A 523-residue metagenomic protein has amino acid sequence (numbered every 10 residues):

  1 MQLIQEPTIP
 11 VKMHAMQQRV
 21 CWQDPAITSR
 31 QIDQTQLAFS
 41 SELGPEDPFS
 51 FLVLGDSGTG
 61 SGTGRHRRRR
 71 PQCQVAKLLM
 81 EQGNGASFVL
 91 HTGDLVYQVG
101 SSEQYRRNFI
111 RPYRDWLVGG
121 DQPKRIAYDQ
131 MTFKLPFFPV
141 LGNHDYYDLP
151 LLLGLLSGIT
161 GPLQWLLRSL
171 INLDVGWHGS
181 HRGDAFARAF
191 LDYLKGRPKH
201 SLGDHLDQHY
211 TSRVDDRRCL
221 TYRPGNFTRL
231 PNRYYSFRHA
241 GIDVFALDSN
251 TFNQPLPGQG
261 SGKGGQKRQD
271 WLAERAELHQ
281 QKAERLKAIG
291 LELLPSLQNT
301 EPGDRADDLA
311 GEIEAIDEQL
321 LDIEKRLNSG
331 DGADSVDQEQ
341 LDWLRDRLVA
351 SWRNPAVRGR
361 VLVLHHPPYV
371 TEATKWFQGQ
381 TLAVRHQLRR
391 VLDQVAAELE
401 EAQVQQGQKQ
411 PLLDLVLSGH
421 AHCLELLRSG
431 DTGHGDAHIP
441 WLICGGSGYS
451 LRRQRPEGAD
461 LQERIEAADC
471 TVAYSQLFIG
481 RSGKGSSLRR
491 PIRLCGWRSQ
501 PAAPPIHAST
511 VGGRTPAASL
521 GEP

Functional and structural regions predicted by a protein language model:
M1-T63, P71-L90, L135-P139, D145-Y147 (+5 more regions): Metal-dependent phosphoesterase/phosphodiesterase active-site architecture
G62-R68, S102-N108, L152-G158, Q259-S261 (+2 more regions): Short, flexible/disordered intra-domain loops and linkers
R69-Q164: Core catalytic region of metal-dependent phosphoesterases/phosphodiesterases, especially metallo-beta-lactamase-like
R358: Walker A/P-loop phosphate-binding element recognition
